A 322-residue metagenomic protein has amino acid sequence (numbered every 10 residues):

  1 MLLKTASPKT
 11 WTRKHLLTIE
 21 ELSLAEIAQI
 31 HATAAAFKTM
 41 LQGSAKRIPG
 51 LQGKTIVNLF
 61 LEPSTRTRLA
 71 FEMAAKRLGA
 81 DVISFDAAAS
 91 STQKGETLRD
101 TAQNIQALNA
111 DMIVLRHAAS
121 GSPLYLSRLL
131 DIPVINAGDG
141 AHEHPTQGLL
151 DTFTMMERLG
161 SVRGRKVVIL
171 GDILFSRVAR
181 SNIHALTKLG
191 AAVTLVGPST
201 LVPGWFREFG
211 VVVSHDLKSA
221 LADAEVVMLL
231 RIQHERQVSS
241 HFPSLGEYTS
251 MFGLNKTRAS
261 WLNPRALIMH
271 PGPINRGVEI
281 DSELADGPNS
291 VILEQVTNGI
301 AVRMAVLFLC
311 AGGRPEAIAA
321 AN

Functional and structural regions predicted by a protein language model:
M1-M73: Positively charged, low-complexity intrinsically disordered leader regions
A45-M156, R276: Phosphate/diphosphate ligand-binding glycine-rich loop within oxidoreductases
L51-I56, R163-V167, R265: Phosphate-coordination loops involved in phosphoryl transfer and adenosine-cofactor binding
L61-M73, E157-L230: Glycine-rich phosphate/diphosphate-binding loop of Rossmann-like nucleotide-binding domains
I132, G190-A192, W261-L267: A short helix->loop->beta-strand "cap" motif at the edges of active sites that frequently abuts
F206-E283: Rossmann-like adenosine-cofactor binding region
R265-A266, P271-N322: Adenosine-phosphate binding glycine-rich loop
